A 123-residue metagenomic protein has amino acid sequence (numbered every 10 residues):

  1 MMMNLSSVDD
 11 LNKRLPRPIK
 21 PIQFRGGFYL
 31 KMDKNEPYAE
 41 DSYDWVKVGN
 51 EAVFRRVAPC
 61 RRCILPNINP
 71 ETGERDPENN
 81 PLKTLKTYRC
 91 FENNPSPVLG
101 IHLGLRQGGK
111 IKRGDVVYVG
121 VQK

Functional and structural regions predicted by a protein language model:
M1-K123: Metal-cofactor-dependent catalytic cores
